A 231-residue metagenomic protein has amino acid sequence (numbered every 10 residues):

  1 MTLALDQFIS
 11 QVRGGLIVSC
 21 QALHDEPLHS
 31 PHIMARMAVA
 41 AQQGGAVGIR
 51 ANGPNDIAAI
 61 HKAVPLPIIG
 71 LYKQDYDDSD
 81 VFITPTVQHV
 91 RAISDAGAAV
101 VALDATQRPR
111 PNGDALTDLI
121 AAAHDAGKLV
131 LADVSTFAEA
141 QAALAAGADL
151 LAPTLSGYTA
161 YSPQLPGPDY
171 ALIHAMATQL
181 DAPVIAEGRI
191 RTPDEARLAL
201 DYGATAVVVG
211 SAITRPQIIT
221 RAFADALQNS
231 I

Functional and structural regions predicted by a protein language model:
M1-D95, A138-A146, Q228: Conserved N-terminal beta1-alpha1 strand-loop-helix module at the mouth
T2-A35, P168-I231: C-terminal alpha-helical cap/extension of soluble enzyme domains
R13-L16, V64-D78, L119-A132, Q179-E187: Short beta-strand/loop segments at the ligand-binding rim of alpha/beta enzyme cores
Q21-L23, Y72-Y76, A96-R110, L150-P163 (+1 more regions): Glycine-rich phosphate-binding active-site loops on the catalytic face of alpha/beta enzymes
D25-P27, G45, D77-V81, R108-P109 (+3 more regions): Short, flexible loop segments at the rims of nucleotide/cofactor-binding pockets, characterized by
P27-P31, R50-I69, D80-Q88, A105-A123 (+4 more regions): Active-site-adjacent beta->alpha loops and helix N-cap segments on the catalytic face of soluble alpha/beta enzymes
G45, V64-I68, A96-V100, D125-G127 (+4 more regions): Glycine-enriched alpha-helix->loop->beta-strand junction motifs that scaffold or abut catalytic
G48-G53, I57, I69-L71, A99-D104 (+3 more regions): Short beta-strand segments at enzyme active-site cores
